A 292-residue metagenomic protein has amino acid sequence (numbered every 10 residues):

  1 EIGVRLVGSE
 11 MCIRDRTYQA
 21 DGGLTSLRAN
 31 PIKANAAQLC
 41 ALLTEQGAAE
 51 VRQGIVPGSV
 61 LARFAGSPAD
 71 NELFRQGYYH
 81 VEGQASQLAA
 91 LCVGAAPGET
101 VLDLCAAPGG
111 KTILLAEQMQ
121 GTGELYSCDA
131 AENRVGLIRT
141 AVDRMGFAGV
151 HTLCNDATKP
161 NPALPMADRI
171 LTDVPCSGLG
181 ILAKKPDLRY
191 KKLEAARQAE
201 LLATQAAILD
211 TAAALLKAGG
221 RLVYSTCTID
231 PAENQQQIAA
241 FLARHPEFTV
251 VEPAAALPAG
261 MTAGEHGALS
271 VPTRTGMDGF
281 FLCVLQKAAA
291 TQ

Functional and structural regions predicted by a protein language model:
G3-R5, S9-E10, R14-Q292: S-adenosylmethionine
